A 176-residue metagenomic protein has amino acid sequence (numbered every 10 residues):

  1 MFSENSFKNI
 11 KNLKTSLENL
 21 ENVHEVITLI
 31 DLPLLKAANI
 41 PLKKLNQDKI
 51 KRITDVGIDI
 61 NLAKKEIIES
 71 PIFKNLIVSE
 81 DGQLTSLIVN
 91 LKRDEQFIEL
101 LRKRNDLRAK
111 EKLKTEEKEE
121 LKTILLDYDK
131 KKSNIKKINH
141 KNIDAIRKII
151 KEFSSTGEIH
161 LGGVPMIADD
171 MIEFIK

Functional and structural regions predicted by a protein language model:
M1-L35: Extracytoplasmic/periplasmic
E4-S6, L35-P41, A168-F174: Short, solvent-exposed polar/charged micro-motifs at secondary-structure junctions
L13-T15, L45-D48, D106-K110: Short, low-complexity, polar/charged sequence segments that are solvent-exposed and flexible
N19-N22, I30-L45, I50-K65, E69: Peripheral, non-transmembrane regulatory/ligand-interaction domains of membrane transport proteins
E21-A37, K74-N75, S155-G162: Short beta-strand elements
T54-K176: Extracytoplasmic
